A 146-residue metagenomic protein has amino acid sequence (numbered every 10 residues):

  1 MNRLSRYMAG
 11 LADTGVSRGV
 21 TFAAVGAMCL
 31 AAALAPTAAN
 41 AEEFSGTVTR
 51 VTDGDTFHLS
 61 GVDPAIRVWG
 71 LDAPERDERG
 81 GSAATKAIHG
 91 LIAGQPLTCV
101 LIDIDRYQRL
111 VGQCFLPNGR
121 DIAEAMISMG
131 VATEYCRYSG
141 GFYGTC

Functional and structural regions predicted by a protein language model:
M1-C146: Small beta-barrel nucleic-acid-binding modules, primarily SNase/OB-fold domains and secondarily Tudor-like barrels
